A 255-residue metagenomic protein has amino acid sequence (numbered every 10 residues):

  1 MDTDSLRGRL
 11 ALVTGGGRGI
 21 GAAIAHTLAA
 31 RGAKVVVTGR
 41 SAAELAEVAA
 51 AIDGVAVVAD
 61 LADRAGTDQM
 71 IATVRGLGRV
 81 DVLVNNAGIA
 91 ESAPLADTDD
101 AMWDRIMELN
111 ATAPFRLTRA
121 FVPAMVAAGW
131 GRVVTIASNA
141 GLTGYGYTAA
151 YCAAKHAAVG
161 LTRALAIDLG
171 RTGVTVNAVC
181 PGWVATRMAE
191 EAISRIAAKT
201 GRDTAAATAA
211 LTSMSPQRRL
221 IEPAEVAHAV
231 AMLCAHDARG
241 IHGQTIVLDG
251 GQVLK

Functional and structural regions predicted by a protein language model:
G17-R18: Conserved glycine-rich cofactor-binding loop
P94-L95, M102-D104, L211: Substrate-binding pocket helix/loop in short-chain dehydrogenase/reductase
F115, W130, Q217-L248, V253: C-terminal substrate-recognition "lid" of short-chain dehydrogenase/reductases
T118, A154, T162: Active-site helix of classical SDR
P123, I167-D168, R239: Alpha-helical segment proximal to the catalytic Tyr-Lys
S138: Residue(s) in the substrate-gating loop at a strand-loop-helix junction that position the organic substrate next
G170, T175, I241-G243: Short, small/polar-rich loop/turn modules that mediate ligand/substrate recognition or access, typified
